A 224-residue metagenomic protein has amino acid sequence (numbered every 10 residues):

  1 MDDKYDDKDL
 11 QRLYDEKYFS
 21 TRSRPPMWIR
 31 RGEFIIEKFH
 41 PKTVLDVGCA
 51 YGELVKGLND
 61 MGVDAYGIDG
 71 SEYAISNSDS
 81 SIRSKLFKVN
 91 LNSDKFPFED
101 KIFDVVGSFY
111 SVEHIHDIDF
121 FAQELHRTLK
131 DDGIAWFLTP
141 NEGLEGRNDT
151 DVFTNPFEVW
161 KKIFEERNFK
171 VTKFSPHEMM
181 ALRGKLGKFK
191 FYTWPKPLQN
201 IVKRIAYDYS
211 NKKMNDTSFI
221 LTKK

Functional and structural regions predicted by a protein language model:
M1-E99, V105-F109, A122, F153 (+2 more regions): Conserved N-terminal segment of class I S-adenosyl-L-methionine
Y18-M27, E53, G70, K88 (+3 more regions): S-adenosyl-L-methionine-dependent methyltransferase catalytic module, highlighting the catalytic core
Y110-H114: A short His-aromatic
